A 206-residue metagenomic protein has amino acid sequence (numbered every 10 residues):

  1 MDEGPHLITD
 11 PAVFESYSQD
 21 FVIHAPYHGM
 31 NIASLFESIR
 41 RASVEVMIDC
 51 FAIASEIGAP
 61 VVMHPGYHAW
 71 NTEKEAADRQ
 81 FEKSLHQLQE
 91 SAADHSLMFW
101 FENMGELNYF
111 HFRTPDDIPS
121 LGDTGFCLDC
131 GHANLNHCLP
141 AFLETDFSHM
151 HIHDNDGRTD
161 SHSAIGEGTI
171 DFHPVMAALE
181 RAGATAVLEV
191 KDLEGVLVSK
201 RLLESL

Functional and structural regions predicted by a protein language model:
M1-D49, T124-G125: N-terminal pre-domain/capping segments
M1-G4, P26-H28, G66-H68, M104-E106 (+3 more regions): Active-site beta-loop-alpha junctions enriched in small/polar residues
T9, P65, N71, S163-A164 (+1 more regions): Residues lining hydrophobic/aromatic ligand-binding pockets adjacent to catalytic sites
F14-H28, F81-A92, S120-L121, F172-A178: Alpha-helix-loop-beta-strand connector modules within alpha/beta enzyme cores
H24, S43, A54, F99 (+4 more regions): Conserved, mostly hydrophobic/aromatic
N31, A76, E106, D160-S163 (+1 more regions): Conserved short-loop catalytic and cofactor-binding motifs
A33-G125, R181: Active-site acidic/histidine proton-transfer and metal-coordination neighborhood in alpha/beta enzyme cores
P60, F112-C127, A133-L206: Histidine-acidic metal/acid-base catalytic patches
